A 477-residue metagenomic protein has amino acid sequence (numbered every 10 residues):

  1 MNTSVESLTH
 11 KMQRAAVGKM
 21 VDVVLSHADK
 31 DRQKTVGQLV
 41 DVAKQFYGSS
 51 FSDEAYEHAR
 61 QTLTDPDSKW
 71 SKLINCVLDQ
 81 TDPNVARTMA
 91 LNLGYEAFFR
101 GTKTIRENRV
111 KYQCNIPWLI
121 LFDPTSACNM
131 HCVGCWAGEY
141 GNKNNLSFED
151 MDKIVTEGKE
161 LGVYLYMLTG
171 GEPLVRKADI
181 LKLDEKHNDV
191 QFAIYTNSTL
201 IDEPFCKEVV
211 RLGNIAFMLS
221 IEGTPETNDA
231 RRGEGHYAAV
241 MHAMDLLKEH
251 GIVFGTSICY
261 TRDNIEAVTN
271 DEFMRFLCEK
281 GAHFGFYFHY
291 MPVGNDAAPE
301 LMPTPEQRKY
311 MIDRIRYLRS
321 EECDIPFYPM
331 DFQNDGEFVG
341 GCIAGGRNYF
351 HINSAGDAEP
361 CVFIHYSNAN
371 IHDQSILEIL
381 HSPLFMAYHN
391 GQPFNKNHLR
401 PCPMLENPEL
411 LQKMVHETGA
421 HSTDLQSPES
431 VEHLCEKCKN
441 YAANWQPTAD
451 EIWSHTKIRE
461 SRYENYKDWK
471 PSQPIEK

Functional and structural regions predicted by a protein language model:
M1-Q61, D229-G345, N353-A355, E359 (+2 more regions): Radical SAM enzyme [4Fe-4S]-AdoMet core and its adjacent flexible, acidic and glycine-rich loops/tails across
S4-M12, A16, V23, H27 (+5 more regions): Flexible mid-to-C-terminal extensions adjoining Fe-S/redox cofactors in radical SAM and related proteins
V36-P204, K477: Conserved alpha-helical substructure of the radical SAM core
E96-P117, P329-F332, G336, N370-M386: Short, charged low-complexity linear segments at domain edges
I120, G346-N348: Short loop/turn microsegments at loop-to-beta-strand junctions
C128, C132-C135, C342, G356 (+2 more regions): Short cysteine clusters
G134, G138-G141, N348, S367 (+1 more regions): Secreted/processed peptides and extracellular or luminal domains of membrane proteins
F148-L168, L174-H289: Radical SAM/AdoMet-radical enzyme domain recognition
